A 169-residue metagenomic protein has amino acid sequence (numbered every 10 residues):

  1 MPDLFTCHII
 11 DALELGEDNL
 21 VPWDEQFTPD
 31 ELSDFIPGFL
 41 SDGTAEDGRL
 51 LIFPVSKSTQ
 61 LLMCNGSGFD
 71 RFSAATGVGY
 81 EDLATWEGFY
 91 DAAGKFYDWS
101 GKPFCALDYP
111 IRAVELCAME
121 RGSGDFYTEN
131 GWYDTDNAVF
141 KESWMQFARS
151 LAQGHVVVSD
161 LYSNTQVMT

Functional and structural regions predicted by a protein language model:
M1-C7, T169: Alpha-to-beta junction loops
M1-D3, R49-L50, D98-F104: Loop/turn elements at helix/coil->beta-strand transitions in domains of secreted/extracellular proteins
C7-L61, A84-Y90, A118: Hinge/lid segment of periplasmic solute-binding proteins
D24-F35, V78-D82, G124-S143, R149: Short, solvent-exposed loop/beta-turn-alpha elements that line the ligand-binding surface or hinge of extracytoplasmic
E46-L50, S73-G77, G101, S123-Y133 (+1 more regions): Flexible glycine/proline-enriched surface loops and loop-helix/loop-strand junctions
T59, M63-F69: A structural motif
S67-E81: Aromatic-glycine-rich donor-binding/catalytic loop that engages nucleotide-sugar donors across glycosyltransferases
Y90-Y97, N130-Y162: Glycine-centered hinge/linker elements that transmit conformational signals in sensory and ligand-binding systems
